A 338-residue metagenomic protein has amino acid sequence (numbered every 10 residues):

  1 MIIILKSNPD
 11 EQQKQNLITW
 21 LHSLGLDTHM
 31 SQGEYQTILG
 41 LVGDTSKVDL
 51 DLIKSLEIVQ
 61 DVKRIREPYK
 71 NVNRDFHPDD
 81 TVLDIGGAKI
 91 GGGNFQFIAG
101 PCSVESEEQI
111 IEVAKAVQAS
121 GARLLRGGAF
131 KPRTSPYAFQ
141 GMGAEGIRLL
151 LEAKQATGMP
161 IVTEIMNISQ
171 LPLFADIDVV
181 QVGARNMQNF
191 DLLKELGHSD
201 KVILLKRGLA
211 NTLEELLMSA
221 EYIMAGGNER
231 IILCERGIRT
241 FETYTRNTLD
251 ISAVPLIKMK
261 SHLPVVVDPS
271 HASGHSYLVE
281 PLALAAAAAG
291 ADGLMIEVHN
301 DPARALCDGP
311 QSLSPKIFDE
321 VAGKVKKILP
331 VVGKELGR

Functional and structural regions predicted by a protein language model:
M1-F97: Non-catalytic terminal accessory/regulatory regions of metabolic enzymes
K6, M142, G158-S169, D178-D191 (+3 more regions): Catalytic beta/alpha-barrel core
I53, G100, L125, F174 (+3 more regions): Conserved, mostly hydrophobic/aromatic
I85, S199-V298: Catalytic alpha/beta core domains of metabolic enzymes, predominantly
G93-F95, G121-R123, Q155-I161, D176-D178 (+4 more regions): Short, well-ordered coil/turn segments that N-cap beta-strands
F95-E112, P136-Q140, P160-E164, G183-R185 (+2 more regions): Active-site mouth loops of central-metabolism enzymes
R126-A144, N300-S312: Glycine-rich, proline-tolerant flexible connector loops at the mouths of alpha/beta enzymes
F139-T163, E195-V202, I251-V265, Q311-G333: Alpha-helix-loop-beta-strand connector modules within alpha/beta enzyme cores
